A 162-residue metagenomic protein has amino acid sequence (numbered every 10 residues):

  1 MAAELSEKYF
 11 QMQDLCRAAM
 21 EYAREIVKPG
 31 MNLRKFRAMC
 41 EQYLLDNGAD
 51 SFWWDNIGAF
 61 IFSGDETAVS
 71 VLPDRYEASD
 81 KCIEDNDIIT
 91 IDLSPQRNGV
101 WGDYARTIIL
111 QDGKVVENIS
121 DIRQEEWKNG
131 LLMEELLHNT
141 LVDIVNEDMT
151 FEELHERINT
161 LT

Functional and structural regions predicted by a protein language model:
M1-T162: Active-site neighborhoods and metal-handling regions in enzymes and metal-associated proteins
